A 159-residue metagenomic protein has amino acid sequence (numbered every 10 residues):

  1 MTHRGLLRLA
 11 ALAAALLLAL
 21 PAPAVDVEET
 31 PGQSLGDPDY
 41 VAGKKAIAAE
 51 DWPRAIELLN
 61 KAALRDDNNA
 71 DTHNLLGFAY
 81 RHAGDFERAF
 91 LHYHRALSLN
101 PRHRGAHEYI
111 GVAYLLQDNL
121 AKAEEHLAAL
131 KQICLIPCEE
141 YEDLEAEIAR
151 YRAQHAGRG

Functional and structural regions predicted by a protein language model:
H3-L6, V27-G36, E124-G159: Terminal, low-structured helical/coil segments at or just beyond the last alpha-helical repeat
S34-R65: Alpha-helical segment of the N-proximal tetratricopeptide repeat
G36, A70-D71, R104-G105, P137-C138: Helix-start (N-cap) detector for alpha-helical repeat units in TPR-like alpha-solenoids, especially tetratricopeptide
R65, L99, Q132-I136: Structural marker of alpha-solenoid helical repeat scaffolds
L75, Y109, D143-E147: Canonical tetratricopeptide repeat
